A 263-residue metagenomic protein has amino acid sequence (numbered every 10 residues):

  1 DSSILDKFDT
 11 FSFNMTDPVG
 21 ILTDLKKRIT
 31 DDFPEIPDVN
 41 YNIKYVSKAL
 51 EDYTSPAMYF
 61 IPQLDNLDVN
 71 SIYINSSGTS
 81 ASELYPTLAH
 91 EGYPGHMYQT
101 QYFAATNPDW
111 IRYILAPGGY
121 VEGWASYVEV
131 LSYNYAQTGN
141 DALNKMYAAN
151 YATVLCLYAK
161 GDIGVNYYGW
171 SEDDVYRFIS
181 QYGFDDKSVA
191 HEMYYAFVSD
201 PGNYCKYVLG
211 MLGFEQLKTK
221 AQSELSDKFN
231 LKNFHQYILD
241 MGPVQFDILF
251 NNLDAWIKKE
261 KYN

Functional and structural regions predicted by a protein language model:
D1-N263: N-terminal maturation segment of proteins
